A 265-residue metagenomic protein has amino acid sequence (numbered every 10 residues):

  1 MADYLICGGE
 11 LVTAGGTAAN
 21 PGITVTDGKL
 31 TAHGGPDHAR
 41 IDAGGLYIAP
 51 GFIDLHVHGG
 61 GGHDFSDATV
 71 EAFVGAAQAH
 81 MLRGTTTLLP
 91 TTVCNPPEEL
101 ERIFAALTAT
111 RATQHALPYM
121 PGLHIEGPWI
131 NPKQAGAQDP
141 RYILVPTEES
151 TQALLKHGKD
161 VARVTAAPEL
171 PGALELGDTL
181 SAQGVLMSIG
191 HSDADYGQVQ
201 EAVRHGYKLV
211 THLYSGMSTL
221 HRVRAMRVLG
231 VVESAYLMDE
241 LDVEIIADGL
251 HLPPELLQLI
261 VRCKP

Functional and structural regions predicted by a protein language model:
M1-A49: Histidine-rich, glycine-flanked metal-binding segment
G9, G28, G45, H56 (+4 more regions): Divalent metal-coordination and catalytic microenvironments
L46-A68: Di-metal (Zn2+ and/or Mg2+/Mn2+) metal-binding site signature of metallo-dependent hydrolases with the MBL/beta-CASP
H58, V74-I103, P118-N131, G158-E169 (+3 more regions): Divalent metal-dependent hydrolysis catalytic cores, especially in the metallo-beta-lactamase
G62-D67, L82, L89-E99, G216-V228 (+1 more regions): Active-site loop-to-helix "anion-binding N-cap" substructures in soluble metabolic enzymes
N131-K156: Conserved phosphate-binding/catalytic loop of the ribokinase/pfkB sugar-kinase fold
A153-K156, V161-H221: Extended, charged catalytic domains and RNA/DNA-binding interfaces, predominantly in divalent-metal-using enzymes
Q198-P265: Active-site-adjacent C-terminal substructures of enzyme catalytic domains
